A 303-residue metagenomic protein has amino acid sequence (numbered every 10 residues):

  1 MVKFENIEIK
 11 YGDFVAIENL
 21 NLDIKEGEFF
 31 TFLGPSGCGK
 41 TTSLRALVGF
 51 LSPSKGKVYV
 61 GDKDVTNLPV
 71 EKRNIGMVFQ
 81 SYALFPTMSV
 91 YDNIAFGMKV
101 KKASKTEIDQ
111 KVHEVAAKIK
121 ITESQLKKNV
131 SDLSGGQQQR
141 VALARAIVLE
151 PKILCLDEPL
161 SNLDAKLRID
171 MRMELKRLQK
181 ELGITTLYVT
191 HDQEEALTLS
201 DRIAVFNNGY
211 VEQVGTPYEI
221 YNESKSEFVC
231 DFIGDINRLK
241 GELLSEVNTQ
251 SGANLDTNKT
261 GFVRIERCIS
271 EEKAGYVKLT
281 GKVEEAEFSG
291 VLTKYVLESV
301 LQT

Functional and structural regions predicted by a protein language model:
L33-P35: The feature captures the beta-strand-to-loop junction immediately N-terminal to the Walker
T41-L44, V141: ABC ATPase nucleotide-binding domain helices that frame the ATP-binding cleft
V48: Helix-to-loop junction immediately C-terminal to a conserved catalytic motif
G56-D64: Conserved ABC transporter NBD signature motif
V70-G76, Q80, L84-S226: ABC ATPase nucleotide-binding domains
V247-T303: Non-catalytic connector elements of ABC transporters
